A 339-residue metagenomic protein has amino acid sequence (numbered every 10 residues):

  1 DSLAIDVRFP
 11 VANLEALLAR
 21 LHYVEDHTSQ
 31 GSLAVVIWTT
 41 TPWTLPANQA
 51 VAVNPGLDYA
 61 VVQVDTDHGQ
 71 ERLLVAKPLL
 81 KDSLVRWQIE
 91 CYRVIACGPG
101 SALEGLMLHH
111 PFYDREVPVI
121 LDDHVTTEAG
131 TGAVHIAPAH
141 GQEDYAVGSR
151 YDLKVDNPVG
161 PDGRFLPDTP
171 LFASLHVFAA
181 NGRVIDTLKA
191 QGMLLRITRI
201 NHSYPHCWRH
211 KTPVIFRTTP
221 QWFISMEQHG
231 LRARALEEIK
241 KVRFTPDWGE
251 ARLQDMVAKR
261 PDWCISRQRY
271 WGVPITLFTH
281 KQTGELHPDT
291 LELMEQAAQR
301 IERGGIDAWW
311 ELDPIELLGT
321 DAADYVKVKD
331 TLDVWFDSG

Functional and structural regions predicted by a protein language model:
D1, D82-A96, L103, T290-L317 (+1 more regions): Amphipathic alpha-helical
D1-P46, T66-H68, A102-M107, R115 (+4 more regions): Residue patterns forming the tRNA-binding/recognition surfaces of aminoacyl-tRNA synthetases and related DALR
A50, L57-A133, Q142-A146: Protease-associated
F112-I120, K329-G339: Active-site-adjacent "gating/activation" loops or surface patches in catalytic cores
V119, L194-L195, Y325: Generic structural signal for residues in well-ordered beta-strands
I136-A139, F178, A323-L332: Conserved phosphate-binding loops in nucleotide/dinucleotide-binding enzymes
